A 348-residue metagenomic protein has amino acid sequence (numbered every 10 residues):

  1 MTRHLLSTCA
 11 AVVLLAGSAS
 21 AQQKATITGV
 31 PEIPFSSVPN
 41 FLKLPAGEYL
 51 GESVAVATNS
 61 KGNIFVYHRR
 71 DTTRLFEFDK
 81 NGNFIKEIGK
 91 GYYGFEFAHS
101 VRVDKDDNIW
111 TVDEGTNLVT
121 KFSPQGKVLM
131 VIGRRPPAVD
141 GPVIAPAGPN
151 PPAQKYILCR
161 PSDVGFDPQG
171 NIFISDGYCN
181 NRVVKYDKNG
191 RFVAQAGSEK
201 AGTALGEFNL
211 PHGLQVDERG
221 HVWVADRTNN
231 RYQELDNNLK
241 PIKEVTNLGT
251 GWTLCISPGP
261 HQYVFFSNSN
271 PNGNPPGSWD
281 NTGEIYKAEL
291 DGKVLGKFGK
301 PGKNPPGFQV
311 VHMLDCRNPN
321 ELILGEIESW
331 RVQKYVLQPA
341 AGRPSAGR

Functional and structural regions predicted by a protein language model:
M1-H4: Positively charged n-region of N-terminal signal peptides that target proteins for export
S7-G17: Bacterial N-terminal signal peptides
Q22-R348: Eukaryotic scaffold repeat domains enriched in small/polar residues
